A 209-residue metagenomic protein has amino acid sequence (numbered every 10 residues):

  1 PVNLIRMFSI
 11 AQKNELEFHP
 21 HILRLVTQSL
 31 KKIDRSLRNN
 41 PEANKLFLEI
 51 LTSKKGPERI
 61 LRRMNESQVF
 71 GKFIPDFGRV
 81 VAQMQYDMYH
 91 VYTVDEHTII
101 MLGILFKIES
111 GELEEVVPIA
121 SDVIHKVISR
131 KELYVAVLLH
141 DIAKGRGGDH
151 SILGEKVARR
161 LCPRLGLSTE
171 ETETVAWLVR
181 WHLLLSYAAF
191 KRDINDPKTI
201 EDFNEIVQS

Functional and structural regions predicted by a protein language model:
P1-H90, R159: Non-catalytic interface/linker regions that flank or bridge core catalytic/transmembrane domains
V2, G56, E96-H97, D149 (+1 more regions): A generic structural signal for residues located within well-ordered alpha-helices of large catalytic or ligand-binding
R6, M101, L153-V157: Short amphipathic alpha-helical face segments that pack within enzyme cores and frequently flank/anchor catalytic
S9, R62, G103, W177-R180: Generic alpha-helical structural context detector
K13-H21, K32-R35, S53-I60, V69-I74 (+6 more regions): Intrinsically disordered or highly flexible coil/loop and linker segments, enriched in small and charged/polar residues
S53-K54, K72-D87, Y92-H97, G145 (+3 more regions): Surface-exposed loop/turn and secondary-structure junction residues enriched for glycine/proline
E66-Y86, Y92-V137: Active-site-adjacent "gating/activation" loops or surface patches in catalytic cores
T93-V94, A120-S209: Divalent metal-dependent catalytic cores for phosphoryl transfer on phosphate-bearing substrates
